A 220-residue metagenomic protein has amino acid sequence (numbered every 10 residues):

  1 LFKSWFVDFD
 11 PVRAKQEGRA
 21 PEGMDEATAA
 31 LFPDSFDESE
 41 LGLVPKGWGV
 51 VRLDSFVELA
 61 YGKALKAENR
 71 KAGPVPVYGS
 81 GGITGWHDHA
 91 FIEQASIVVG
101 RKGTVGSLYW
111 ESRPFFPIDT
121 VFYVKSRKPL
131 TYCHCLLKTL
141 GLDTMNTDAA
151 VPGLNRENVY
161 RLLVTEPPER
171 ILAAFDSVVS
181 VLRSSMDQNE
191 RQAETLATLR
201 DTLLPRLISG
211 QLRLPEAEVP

Functional and structural regions predicted by a protein language model:
L1-S4, D8-V12, G18-R19: Extended, domain-scale alpha-helical bundle/helix-rich regions
L1-S4, E26-G79, E169-P215: Non-catalytic DNA-recognition/assembly elements of restriction-modification systems
F9, V50, L130, R156 (+1 more regions): Alpha-helix initiation and N-capping motif
A14-F32: Charged, glycine/proline-rich intrinsically disordered loops and linkers
A60, T165-P167, P220: Charge-rich amphipathic alpha-helical interaction elements
G79-L162: A short beta-sheet element
W110-E111, T165-I171: A glycine-rich, aromatic-flanked flexible loop/lid motif
N146, P215-E216: Short, hydrophobic secondary-structure boundary micro-motifs
